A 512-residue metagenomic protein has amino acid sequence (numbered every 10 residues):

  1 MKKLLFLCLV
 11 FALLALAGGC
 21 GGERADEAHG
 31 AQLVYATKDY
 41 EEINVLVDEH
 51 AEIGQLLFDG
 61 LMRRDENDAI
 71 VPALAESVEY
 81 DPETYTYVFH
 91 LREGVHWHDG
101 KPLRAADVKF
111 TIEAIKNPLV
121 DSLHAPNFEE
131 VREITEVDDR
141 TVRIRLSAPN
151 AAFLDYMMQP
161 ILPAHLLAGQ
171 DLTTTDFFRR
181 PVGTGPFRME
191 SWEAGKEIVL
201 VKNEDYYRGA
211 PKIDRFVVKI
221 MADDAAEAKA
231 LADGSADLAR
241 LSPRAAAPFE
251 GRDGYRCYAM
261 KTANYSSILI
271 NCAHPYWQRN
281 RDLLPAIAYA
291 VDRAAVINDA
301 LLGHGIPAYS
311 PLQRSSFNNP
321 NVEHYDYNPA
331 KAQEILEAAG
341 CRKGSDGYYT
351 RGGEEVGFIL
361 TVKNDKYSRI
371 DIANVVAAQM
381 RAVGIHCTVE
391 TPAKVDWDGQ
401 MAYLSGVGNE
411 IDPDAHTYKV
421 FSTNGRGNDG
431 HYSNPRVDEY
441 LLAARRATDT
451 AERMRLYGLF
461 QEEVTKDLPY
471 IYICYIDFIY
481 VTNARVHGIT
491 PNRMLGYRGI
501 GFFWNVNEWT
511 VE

Functional and structural regions predicted by a protein language model:
A36-P82, E113, V182: N-terminal lobe/hinge region of extracytoplasmic solute-binding protein
D65, A69, M158-P211, R215 (+4 more regions): Gly/Pro-rich hinge or "lid" segments in bacterial periplasmic/extracellular proteins
E76-D121, R143, W277: Aromatic- and charge-enriched surface segment that lines or borders ligand/interaction sites
E79, E83, A125-L167: Surface-exposed binding/hinge segments that line and control ligand-binding clefts or catalytic entry sites
E193, A290-P320, S368-A377, W397-E512: Detector for C-terminal structural segments
N203-F249, A377, H386-T388: Ligand-site clamp/hinge motif
W277-Q278, P307-G344, N364-R369: Structural transition elements
R342-N409: Ligand/substrate-recognition segments at binding pockets and active sites
